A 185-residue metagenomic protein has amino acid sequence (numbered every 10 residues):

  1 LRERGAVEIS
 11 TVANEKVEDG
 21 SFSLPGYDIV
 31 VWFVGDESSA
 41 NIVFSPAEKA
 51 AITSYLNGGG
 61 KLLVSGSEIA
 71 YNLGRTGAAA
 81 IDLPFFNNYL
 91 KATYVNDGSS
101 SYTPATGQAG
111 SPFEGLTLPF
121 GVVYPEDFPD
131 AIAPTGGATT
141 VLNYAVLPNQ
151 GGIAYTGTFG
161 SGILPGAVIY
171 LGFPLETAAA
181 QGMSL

Functional and structural regions predicted by a protein language model:
L1-D36, S161-G162, T177-Q181: Aromatic-Pro/Gly-enriched surface loop or interdomain linker that acts as a lid/target-recognition segment
L1-G5, A78-L83, P119, V123 (+1 more regions): Extended interaction regions within the primary functional domain
R2-T11, S54-K61, A167: Structural alpha-beta junctions
N14-F22, F44-A51, P148-G157: Alpha-helical scaffolding within the catalytic cores of extracellular/periplasmic polymer-degrading hydrolases
E15, G20, N88, D97-G98 (+3 more regions): Short linear motifs in intrinsically disordered/low-complexity regions
D19-L24, P104-G115, P148-A154, Q181: Short, solvent-exposed polar/charged micro-motifs at secondary-structure junctions
G26, V30, N57-S65, G121-L185: A glycine-centered loop/beta-turn motif at secondary-structure junctions
E37-V122, P134-A138, V146: A glycine-rich, often tryptophan-bearing local segment used as a flexible ligand/cofactor-contacting loop or short
